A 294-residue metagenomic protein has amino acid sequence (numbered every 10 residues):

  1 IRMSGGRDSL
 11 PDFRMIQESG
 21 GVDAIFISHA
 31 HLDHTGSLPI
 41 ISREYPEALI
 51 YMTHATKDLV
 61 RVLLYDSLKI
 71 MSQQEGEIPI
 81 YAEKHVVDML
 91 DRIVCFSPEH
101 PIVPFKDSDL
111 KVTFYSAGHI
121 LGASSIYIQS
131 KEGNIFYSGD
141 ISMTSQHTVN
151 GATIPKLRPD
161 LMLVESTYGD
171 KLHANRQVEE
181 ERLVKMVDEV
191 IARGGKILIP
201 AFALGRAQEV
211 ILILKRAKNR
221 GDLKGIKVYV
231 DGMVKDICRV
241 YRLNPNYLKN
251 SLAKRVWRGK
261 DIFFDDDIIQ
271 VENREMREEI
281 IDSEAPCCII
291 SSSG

Functional and structural regions predicted by a protein language model:
I1-G20, C95-N150, E278-D282: Core dinuclear metal-dependent hydrolase active-site scaffold
I1-I93, M143-A152, E179: Pre-active-site segment of Zn-dependent metallo-hydrolases
P11, D66-I70, V178-E179, L214-A217 (+1 more regions): Short secondary-structure boundary/capping segments
V22-H31, L38, I50-T53, F114-G118 (+5 more regions): Active-site neighborhood of phospho(di)ester-bond hydrolases with catalytic His/Asp-centered motifs
D23, D160, P286-C287: Conserved acidic residues
R61-A123, N246-A285: Metallo-beta-lactamase
S124-I213: Functional cores that coordinate and move charged inorganic groups
K185-G294: Hard-cation-handling environments
